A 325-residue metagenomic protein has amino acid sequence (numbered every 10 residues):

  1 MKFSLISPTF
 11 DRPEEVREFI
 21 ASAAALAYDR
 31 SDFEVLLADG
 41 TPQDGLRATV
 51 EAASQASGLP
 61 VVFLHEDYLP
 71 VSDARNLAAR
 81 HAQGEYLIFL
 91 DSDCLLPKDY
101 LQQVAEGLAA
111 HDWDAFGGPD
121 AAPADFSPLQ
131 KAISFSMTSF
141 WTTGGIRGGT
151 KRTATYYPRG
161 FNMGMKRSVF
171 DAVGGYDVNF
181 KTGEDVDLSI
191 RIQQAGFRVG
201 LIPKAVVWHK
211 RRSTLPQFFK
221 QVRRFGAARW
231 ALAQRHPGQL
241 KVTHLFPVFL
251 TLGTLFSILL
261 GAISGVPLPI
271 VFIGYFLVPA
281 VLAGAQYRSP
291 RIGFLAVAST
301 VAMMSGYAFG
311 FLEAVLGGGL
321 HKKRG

Functional and structural regions predicted by a protein language model:
A21-D32: Short, acidic, metal-binding catalytic loop of nucleotide-sugar glycosyltransferases
S22, L36-A48, Y68, D91-L95: A conserved acidic beta->alpha catalytic loop
D44-G45, S92-G107, I190: Acidic donor-binding/catalytic loop of UDP-sugar-dependent glycosyltransferases, especially processive GT2
E66-A82, Q103, T153, Y157-F161: Glycine-rich, basic loop-to-helix element that forms the pyrophosphate-binding segment of sugar-nucleotide handling
L87: Short aromatic/hydrophobic "clamp" motif used to bind/position activated sugar donors
K98-K131, A205-V206, K210: Conserved donor NDP-sugar-binding/catalytic core segment of glycosyltransferases
D177-L240: Catalytic donor/gating beta->alpha subdomain of glycosyltransferases that bind UDP-sugars
L250-H321: Membrane-embedded multi-pass helical conduit in multi-pass membrane proteins, especially envelope-biosynthetic
